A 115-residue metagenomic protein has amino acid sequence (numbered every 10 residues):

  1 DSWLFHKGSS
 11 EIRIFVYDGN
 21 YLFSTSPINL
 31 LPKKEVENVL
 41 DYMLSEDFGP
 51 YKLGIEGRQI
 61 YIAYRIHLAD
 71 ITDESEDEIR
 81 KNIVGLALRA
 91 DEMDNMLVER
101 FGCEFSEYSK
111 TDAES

Functional and structural regions predicted by a protein language model:
D1-I12, E56-D70: Generic detector of solvent-exposed, compositionally biased contiguous segments
D1-L30: N-terminal catalytic cores of peptidoglycan-degrading enzymes
S2-L4, I12, M43-S45, P50 (+1 more regions): Homeobox/homeodomain signature
G8-E11, D47, F101, F105: Low-complexity, intrinsically disordered or weakly predicted helical/coil tracts enriched in serine/threonine
E11-Y17, A69-E76, K110-S115: Short, charged low-complexity intrinsically disordered segments located at boundaries of structured domains
Y21-R65, Y108: Short, internal acidic amphipathic alpha-helical interface segments that mediate docking to partner proteins
L40-E46, I66-F101: Ampiphathic alpha-helical segments that act as solvent-exposed interaction surfaces
L97-S115: Short, highly charged C-terminal tails/helix-capping segments
